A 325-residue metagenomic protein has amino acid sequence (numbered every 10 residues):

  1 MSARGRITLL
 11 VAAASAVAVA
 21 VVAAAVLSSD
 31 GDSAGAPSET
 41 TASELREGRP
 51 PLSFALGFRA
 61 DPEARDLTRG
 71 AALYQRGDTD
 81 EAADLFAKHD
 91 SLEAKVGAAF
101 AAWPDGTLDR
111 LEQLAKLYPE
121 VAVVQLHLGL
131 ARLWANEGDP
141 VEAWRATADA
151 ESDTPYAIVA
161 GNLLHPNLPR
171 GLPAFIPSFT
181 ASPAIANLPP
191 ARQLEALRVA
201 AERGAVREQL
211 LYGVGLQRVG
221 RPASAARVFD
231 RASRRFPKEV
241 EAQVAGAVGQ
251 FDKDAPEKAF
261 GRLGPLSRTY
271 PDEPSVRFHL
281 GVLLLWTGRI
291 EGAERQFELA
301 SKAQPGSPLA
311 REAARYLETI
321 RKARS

Functional and structural regions predicted by a protein language model:
A60, P119, E151-P155, E202-A205 (+3 more regions): Short coil turns that delineate tetratricopeptide repeat
A64, E93, V123, Y156-V159 (+4 more regions): Start-of-helix register in tetratricopeptide repeats
T68, G97, H127, V159-L163 (+4 more regions): Canonical tetratricopeptide repeat
A71, V96, F100, L130-R132 (+4 more regions): Residue-level recognition of tetratricopeptide repeat
Q75, F100, P104, W134-N136 (+5 more regions): Register position in tetratricopeptide repeats
A82, T107, P140-A143, Q193 (+3 more regions): Single-residue signature of alpha-solenoid repeat helices
L85-H89, Q113-L114, A146-A150, L197-A200 (+3 more regions): Canonical positions in the second alpha-helix
S91-L117, T180-I185, R198, A205-S275: Alpha-helical adaptor scaffolds
